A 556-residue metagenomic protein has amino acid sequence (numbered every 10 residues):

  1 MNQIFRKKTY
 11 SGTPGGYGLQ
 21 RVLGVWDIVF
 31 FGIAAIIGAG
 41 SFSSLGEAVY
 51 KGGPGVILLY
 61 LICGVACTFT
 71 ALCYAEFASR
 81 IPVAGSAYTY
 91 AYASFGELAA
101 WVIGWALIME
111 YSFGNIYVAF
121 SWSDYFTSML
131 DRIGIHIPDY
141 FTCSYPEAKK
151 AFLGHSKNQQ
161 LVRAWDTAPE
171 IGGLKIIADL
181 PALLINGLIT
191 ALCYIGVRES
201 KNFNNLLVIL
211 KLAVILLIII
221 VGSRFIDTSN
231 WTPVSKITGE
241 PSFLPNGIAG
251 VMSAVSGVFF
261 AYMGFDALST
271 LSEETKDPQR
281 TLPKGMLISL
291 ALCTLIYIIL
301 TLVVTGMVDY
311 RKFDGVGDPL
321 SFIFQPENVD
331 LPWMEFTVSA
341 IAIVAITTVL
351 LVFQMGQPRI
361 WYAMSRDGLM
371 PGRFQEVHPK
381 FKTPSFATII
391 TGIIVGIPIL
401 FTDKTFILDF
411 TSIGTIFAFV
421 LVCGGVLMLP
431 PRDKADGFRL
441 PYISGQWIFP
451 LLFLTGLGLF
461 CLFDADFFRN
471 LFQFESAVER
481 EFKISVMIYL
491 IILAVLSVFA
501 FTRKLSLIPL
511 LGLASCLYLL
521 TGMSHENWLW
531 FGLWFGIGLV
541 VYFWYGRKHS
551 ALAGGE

Functional and structural regions predicted by a protein language model:
M1-S44, Y50-I57, L61, C67-A75 (+4 more regions): Membrane-interface "cap" regions at the ends of multi-pass membrane proteins
Q20, S43-N158, V162-T167, S289-I299 (+1 more regions): Extracellular loop-to-transmembrane helix junctions
L23, D27-F42, K175-I189, G222-F225 (+3 more regions): Hydrophobic, membrane-embedded alpha-helices of multi-pass small-molecule transporters
F42, A106-D124, G257, Y262-T275 (+5 more regions): Membrane-helix boundary/coupling elements in multi-pass transport proteins
T89-A91, G96, S128-T142, I237-N246 (+3 more regions): TM-loop-TM module centered on a large, flexible mid-protein loop between adjacent transmembrane helices in multi-pass
S123, L174-W231, M286-L290, L408-V422 (+3 more regions): Membrane-interface loop-to-helix entry segments
D124-G134, I209-T238, T301-V308, G424-D436 (+1 more regions): Hydrophobic alpha-helical segments and their helix-loop junctions in multi-pass secondary transporters
L174-I177, I189, F374-T383, V422-W528: C-terminal membrane-solvent junction of multi-pass transporters and transport-like membrane proteins
